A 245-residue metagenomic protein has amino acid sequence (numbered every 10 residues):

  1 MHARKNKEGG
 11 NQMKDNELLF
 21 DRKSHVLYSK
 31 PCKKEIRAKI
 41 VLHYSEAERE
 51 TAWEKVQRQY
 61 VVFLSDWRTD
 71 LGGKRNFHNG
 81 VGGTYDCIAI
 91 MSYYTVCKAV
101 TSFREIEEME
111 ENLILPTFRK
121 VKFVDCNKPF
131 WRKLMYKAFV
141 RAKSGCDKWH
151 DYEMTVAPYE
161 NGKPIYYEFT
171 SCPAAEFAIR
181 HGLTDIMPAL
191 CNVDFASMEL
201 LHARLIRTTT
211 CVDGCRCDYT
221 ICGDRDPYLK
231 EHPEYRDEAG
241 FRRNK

Functional and structural regions predicted by a protein language model:
M1-Q12: Short, Lys/Arg-enriched N-terminal segments with co-localized hydrophobic residues within the first ~10-30 amino acids
K14-Y94: N-terminal, charged low-complexity regulatory/assembly segments
H43-Y44, V96-T101, L201: Generic structural signal for hydrophobic core residues of well-folded globular domains
Y85-R180: Amphipathic interaction/junction segments at domain boundaries or subunit interfaces
T155-D213: Short, hydrophobic/π-rich interface segment
A174-E176, D224-E231: Short, charged/polar, Gly/Pro-enriched secondary-structure boundary elements
A196, E234-K245: Short, cationic low-complexity segments
T208, G214-G223: C-terminal edge-of-domain segments
